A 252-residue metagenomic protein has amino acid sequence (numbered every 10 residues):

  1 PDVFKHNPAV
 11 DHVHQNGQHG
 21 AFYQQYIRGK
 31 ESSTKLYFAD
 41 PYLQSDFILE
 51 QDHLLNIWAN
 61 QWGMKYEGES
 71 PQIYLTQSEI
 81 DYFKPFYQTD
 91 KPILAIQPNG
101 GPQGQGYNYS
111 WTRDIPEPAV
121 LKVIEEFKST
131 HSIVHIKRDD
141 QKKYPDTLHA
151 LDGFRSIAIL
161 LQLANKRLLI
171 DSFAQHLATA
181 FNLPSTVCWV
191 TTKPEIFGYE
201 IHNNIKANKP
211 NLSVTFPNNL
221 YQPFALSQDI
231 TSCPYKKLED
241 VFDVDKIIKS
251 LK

Functional and structural regions predicted by a protein language model:
P1-K252: Catalytic machinery of carbohydrate-active enzymes, primarily nucleotide-sugar-dependent glycosyltransferases
